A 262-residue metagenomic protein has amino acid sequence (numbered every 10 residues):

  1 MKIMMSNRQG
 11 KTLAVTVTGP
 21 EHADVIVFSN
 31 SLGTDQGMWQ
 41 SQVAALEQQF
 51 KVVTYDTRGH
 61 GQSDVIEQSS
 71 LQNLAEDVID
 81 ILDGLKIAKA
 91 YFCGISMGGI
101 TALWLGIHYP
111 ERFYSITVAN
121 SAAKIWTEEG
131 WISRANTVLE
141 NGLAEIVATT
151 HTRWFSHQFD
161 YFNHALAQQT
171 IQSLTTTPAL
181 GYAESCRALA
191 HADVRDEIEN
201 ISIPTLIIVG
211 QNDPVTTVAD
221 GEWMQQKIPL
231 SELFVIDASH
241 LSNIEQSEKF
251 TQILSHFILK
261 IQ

Functional and structural regions predicted by a protein language model:
K11-D64: Conserved HGGG/HGGXW glycine-rich cap/lid loop of the alpha/beta-hydrolase fold
G37-A44, V53-C93, Q252: Active-site loop/oxyanion-hole signature of alpha/beta-hydrolase fold enzymes
I100-H108, F113-E145: Flexible "cap/lid" loop of the alpha/beta hydrolase fold
W126-E129, N141-E199: Conserved alpha/beta-hydrolase catalytic His-Asp/Glu region
I201, I207-V209: Short beta-strand/loop motif that positions the catalytic acidic residue of the alpha/beta-hydrolase fold
Q211-T216: Acidic catalytic loop of the alpha/beta-hydrolase fold
V218-L241: Catalytic histidine neighborhood in serine/cysteine hydrolases with alpha/beta-hydrolase-type architecture
A238-T251: Catalytic histidine-centered segment of alpha/beta-hydrolase-like enzymes
